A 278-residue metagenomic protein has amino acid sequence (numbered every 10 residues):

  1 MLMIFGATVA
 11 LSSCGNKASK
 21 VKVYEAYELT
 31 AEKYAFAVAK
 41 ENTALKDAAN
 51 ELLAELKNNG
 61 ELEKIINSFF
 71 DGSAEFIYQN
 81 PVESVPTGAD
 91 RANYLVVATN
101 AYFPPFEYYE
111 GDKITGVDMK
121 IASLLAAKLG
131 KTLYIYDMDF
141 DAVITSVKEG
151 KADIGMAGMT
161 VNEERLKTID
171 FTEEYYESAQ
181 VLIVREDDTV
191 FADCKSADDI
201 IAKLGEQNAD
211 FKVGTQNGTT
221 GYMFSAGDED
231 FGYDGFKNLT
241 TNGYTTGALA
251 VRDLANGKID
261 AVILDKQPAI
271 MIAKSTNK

Functional and structural regions predicted by a protein language model:
V9-S13: C-terminal motif of bacterial Sec signal peptides marking the signal peptidase cleavage site
G15-T30, A142-T145, G158-T168, F224-G227 (+1 more regions): A ligand-binding cleft/hinge motif common to bilobed small-molecule-binding domains
K17-V21, E75-I114, A197-K212: Immediate post-signal peptide segment of exported/extracytoplasmic ligand-binding proteins
S19-K46, Y78, A101, Y176-V184 (+2 more regions): Periplasmic-binding protein-like
S19-L29, S123, A127, T132-A202: Acidic, polar ligand-binding/catalytic clefts
A44, A48-G72, G88-M159, K167 (+1 more regions): Extracytoplasmic small-molecule ligand-binding "clamshell" domains of the periplasmic binding protein/Venus flytrap
A101-P104, I114-A127, E177-G247, K266-I270: Bilobed "Venus flytrap"/periplasmic-binding protein-like clamshell domains and structurally analogous long
G130-T132, K148-A157, A209-F211, T246 (+2 more regions): Alpha-to-beta junction loops
